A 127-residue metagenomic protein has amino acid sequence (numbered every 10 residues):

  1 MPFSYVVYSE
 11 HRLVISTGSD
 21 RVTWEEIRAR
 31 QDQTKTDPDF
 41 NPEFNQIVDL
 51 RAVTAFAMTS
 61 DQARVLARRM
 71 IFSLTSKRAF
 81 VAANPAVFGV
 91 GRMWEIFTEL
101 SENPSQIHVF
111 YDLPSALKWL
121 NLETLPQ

Functional and structural regions predicted by a protein language model:
M1-Q127: Amphipathic, Lys/Arg-enriched alpha-helical "gate/interface" segment within cytosolic domains that mediates
